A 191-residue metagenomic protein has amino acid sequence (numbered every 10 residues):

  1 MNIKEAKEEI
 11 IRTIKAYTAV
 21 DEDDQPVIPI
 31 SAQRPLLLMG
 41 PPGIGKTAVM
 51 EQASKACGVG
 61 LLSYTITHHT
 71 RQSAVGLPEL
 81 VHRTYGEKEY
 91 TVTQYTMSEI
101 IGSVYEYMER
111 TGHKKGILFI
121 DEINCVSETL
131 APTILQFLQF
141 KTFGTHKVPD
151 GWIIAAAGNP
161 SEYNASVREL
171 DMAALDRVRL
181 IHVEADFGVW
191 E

Functional and structural regions predicted by a protein language model:
M1-E191: AAA+ P-loop NTPase catalytic core and its hallmark functional loops
